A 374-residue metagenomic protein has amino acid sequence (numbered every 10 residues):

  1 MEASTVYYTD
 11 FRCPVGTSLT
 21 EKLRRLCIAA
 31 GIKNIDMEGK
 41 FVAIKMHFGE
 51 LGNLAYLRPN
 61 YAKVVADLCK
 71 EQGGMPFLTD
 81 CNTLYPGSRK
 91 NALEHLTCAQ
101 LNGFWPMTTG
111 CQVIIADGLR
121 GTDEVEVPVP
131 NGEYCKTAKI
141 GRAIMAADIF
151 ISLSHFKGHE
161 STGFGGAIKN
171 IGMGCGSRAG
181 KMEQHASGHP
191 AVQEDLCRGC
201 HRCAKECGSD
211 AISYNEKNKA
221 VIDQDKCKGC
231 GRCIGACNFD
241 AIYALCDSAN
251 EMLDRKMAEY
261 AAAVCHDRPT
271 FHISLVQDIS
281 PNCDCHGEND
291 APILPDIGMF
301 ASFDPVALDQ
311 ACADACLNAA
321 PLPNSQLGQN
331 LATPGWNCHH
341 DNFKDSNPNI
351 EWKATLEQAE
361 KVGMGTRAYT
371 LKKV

Functional and structural regions predicted by a protein language model:
E2-Y61, E71-D80, Y85-V374: Extended, low-polarity segments enriched in aliphatic/aromatic residues
A66-D67: Terminal amphipathic helices with adjacent charged low-complexity linkers/tails
